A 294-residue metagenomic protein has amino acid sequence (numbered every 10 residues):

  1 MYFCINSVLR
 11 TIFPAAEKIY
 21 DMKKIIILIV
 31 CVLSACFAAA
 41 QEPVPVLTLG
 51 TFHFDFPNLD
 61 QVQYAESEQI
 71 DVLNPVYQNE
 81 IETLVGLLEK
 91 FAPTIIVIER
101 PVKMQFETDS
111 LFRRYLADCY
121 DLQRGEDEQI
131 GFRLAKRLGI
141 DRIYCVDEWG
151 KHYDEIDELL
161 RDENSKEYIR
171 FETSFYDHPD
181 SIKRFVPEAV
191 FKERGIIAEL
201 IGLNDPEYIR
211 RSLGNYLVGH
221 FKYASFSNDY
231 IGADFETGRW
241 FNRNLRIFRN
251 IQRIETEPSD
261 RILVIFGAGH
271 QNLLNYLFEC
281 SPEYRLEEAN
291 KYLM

Functional and structural regions predicted by a protein language model:
M1-P45: Bacterial Sec-dependent N-terminal signal peptides
D55-N58, M104-T108, H152-I156, Q271-L274: Short catalytic/ligand-binding loop motif for oxyanion handling, primarily in non-cytosolic enzymes, centered on
D55-V76: Acidic/histidine-rich helix-loop elements that form or flank divalent-metal/phosphate-binding sites at the catalytic
N74-V85, Y115-A117: N-terminal post-signal-peptidase region of extra-cytosolic proteins
A92-I98: Proline-aspartate-enriched helix->loop->beta-strand connector
I98-K103, E148-W149, F266-G269: Short, well-ordered beta-to-alpha junction loops that form the rim of enzyme active sites and present histidine/acidic
D109-I254: Hydrophobic, often amphipathic alpha-helical segments used for membrane interaction and targeting
D234-M294: A cross-kingdom marker for long, charged
